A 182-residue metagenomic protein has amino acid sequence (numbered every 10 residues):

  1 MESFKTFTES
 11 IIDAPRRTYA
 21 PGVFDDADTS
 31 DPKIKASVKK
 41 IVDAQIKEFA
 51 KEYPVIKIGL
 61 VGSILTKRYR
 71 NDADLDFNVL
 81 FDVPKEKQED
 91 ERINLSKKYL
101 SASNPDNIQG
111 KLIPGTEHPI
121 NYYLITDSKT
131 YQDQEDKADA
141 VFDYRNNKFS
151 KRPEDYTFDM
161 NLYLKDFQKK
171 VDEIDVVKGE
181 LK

Functional and structural regions predicted by a protein language model:
M1-T8: Short acidic, low-complexity intrinsically disordered linear motifs used for protein-protein interactions
E9-A73, L80-K182: Catalytic core of pol beta-like nucleotidyltransferases
